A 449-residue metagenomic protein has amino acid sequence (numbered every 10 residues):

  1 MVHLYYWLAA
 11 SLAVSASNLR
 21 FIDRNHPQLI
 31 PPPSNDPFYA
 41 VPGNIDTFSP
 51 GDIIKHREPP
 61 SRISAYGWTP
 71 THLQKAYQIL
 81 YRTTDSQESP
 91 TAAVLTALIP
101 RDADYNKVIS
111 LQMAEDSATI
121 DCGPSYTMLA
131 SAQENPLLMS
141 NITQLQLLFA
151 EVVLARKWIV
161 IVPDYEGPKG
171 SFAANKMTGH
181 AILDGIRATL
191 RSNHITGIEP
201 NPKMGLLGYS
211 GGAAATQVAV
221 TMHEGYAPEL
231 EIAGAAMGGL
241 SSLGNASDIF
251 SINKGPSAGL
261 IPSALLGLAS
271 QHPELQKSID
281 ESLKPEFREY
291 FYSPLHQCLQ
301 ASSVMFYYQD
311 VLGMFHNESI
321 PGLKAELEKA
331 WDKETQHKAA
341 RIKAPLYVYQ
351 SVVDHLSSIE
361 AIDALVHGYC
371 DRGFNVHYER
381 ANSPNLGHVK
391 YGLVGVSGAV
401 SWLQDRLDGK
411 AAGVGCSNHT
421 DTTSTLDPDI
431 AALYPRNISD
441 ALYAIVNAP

Functional and structural regions predicted by a protein language model:
M1-R20, P449: Fungal secretory targeting signals
S11-D104: Catalytic-loop region of hydrolases
I30, G238-A339: Accessory cap/linker subdomain of secreted extracellular hydrolases
D85-A155, D164-E166: Short, surface-exposed "cap/lid" segments of acyl-processing enzymes
T143-L148, A155, F172-I195, A214: Alpha/beta-hydrolase active-site loop
R187-L260: Primarily recognizes the serine-hydrolase "nucleophile elbow" in alpha/beta-hydrolase and SGNH/GDSL folds
L323, E328-W331, D363-P449: C-terminal catalytic histidine-bearing segment of alpha/beta-hydrolase fold enzymes
I342, Y347-D354: Short beta-strand/loop motif that positions the catalytic acidic residue of the alpha/beta-hydrolase fold
